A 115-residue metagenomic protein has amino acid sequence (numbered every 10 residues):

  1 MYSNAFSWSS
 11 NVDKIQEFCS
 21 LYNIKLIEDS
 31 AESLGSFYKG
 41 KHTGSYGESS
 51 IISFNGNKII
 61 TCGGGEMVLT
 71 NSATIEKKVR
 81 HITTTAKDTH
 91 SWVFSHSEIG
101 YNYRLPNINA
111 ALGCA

Functional and structural regions predicted by a protein language model:
M1, A5-G40, S72-T74: Catalytic PLP-binding core of fold-type I/II PLP enzymes
S33-K39, Y46-A115: Active-site region of PLP-dependent enzymes
